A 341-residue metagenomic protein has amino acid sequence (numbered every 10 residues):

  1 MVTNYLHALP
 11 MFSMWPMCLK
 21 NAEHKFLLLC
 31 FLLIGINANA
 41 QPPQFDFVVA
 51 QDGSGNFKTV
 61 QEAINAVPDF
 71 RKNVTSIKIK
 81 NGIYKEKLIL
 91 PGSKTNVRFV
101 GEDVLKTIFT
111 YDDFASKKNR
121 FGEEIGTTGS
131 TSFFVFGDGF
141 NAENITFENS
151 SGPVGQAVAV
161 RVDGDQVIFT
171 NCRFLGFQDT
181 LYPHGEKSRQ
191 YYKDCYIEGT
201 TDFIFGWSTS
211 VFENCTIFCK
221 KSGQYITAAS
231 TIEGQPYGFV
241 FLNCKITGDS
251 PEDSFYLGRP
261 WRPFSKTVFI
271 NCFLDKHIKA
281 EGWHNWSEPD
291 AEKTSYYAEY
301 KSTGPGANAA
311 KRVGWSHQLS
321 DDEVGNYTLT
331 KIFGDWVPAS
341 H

Functional and structural regions predicted by a protein language model:
V2: Conserved acidic-Pro-Pro-aromatic motif
Y5-L27: Bacterial N-terminal signal peptides that target proteins for export
S13-L19, F31, T216, K245: Secreted/luminal cysteine- and crosslink-motif detector
F31-N39: Hydrophobic h-region of N-terminal signal peptides that target proteins for export in Gram-negative bacteria
Q41-H341: Sequence-level preference for short, compositionally simple segments enriched in small aliphatic or small polar residues
